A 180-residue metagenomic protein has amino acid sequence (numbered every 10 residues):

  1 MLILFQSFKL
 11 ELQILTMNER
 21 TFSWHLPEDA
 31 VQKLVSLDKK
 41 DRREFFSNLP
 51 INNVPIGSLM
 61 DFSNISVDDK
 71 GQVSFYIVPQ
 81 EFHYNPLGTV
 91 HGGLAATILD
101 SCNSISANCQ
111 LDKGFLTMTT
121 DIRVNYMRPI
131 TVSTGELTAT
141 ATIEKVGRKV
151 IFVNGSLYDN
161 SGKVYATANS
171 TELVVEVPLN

Functional and structural regions predicted by a protein language model:
L4-F8, L12-N180: Terminal targeting signals and extreme-terminal segments of soluble enzymes
